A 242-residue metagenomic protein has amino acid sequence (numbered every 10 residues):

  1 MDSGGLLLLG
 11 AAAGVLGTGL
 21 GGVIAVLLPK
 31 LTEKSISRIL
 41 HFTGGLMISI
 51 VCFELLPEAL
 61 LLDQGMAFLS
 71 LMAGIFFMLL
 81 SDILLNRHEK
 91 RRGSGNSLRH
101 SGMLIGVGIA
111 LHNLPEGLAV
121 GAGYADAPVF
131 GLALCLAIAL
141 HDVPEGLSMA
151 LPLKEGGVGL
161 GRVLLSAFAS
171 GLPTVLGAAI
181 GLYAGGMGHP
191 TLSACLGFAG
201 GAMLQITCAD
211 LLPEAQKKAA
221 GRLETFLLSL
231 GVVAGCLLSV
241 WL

Functional and structural regions predicted by a protein language model:
M1-L242: Intrinsically disordered, metal-sensing/regulatory segments
